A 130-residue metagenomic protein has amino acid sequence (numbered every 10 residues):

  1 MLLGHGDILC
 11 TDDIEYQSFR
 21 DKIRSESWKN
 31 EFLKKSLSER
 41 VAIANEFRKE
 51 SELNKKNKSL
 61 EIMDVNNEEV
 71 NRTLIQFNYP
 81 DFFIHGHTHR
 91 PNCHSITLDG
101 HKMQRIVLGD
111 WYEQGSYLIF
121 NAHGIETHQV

Functional and structural regions predicted by a protein language model:
L2, D7, T11-F19, N66-H128: Conserved beta-sheet core of the metallophosphoesterase superfamily
G4-E68: Active-site-proximal loop/helix segment associated with metal-binding centers of metalloenzymes
E26-N30, G109-D110, Q129-V130: Glycine-rich loops and low-complexity Gly/Arg-rich segments that provide flexible linkers or classic glycine-based
